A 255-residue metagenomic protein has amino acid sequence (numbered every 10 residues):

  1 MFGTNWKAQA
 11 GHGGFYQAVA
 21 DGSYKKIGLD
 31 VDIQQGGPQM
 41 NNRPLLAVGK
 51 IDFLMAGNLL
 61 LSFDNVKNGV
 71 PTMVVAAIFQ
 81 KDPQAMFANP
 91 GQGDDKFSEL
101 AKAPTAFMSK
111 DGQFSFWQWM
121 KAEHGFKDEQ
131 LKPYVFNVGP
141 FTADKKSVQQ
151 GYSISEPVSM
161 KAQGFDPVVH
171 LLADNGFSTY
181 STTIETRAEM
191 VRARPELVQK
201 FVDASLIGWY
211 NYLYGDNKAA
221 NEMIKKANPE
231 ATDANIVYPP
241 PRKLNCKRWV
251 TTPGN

Functional and structural regions predicted by a protein language model:
M1-A143, S147-G151, H170-L171: Short, glycine-/small- and polar/acidic-enriched structural segments that line small-molecule recognition paths
K26, E99, L172-F177, R192 (+1 more regions): Short, solvent-exposed loop/beta-turn-alpha elements that line the ligand-binding surface or hinge of extracytoplasmic
L59-L60, I154-S155, E189: Alpha-helix/helix-capping structural signal
Q84-D94, S181-E196: A bilobed periplasmic-binding-protein/Venus flytrap-type ligand-binding module shared by bacterial periplasmic
Q150-G151, T179-T186, V202-W209: Active-site-proximal catalytic alpha-helix in oxidoreductases
S153, P157-D174, T179: Extracytoplasmic/periplasmic substrate-binding proteins
R192-N255: Secondary-structure end/capping motifs
